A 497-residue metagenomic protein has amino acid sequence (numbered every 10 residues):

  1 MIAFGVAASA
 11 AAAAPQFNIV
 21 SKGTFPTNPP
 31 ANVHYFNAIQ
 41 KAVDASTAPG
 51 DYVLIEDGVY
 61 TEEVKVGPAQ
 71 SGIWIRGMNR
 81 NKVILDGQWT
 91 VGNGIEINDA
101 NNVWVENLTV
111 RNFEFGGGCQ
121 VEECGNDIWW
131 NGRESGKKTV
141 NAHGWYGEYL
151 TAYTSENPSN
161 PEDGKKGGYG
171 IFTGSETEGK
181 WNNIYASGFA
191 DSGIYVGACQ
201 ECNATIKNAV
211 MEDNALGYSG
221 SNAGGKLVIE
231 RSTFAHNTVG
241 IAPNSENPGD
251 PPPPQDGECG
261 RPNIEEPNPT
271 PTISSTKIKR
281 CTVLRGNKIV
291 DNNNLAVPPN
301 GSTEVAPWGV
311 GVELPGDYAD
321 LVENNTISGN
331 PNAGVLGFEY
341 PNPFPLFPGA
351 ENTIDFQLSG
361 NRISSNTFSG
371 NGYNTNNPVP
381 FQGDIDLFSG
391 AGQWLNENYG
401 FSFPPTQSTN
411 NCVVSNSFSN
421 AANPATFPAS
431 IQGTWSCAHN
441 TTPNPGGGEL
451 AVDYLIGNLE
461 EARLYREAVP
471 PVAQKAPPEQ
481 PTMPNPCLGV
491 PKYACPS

Functional and structural regions predicted by a protein language model:
M1-A13: Sec-dependent, cleavable N-terminal signal peptides
A13-I19: Cleaved targeting-peptide boundary
V20-L54, K65: Acidic Gly/Asp/Thr-rich repetitive segments characteristic of extracellular carbohydrate-active and adhesion proteins
Q40-A48, Y60-R76, I84-N107, R111-N141 (+1 more regions): Extracellular beta-strand-rich solenoid/capping regions of secreted or surface-exposed proteins that bind or remodel
Y60-V66, R80, D86-G94, E114-D127 (+9 more regions): Short glycine/acidic-rich loop motifs that flank beta-strands on beta-rich extracellular proteins
G72, R76-K82, N101-N112, V140-N157 (+9 more regions): Right-handed parallel beta-helix
G117-C124, G132-T139, N160-G164, P248-I278 (+3 more regions): Intrinsically disordered, low-complexity Ser/Thr- and acidic-rich flexible linkers and loops, especially at boundaries
F347, N371-S497: Acidic, glycine- and Ser/Thr-rich low-complexity intrinsically disordered tracts in extracellular/secreted proteins
